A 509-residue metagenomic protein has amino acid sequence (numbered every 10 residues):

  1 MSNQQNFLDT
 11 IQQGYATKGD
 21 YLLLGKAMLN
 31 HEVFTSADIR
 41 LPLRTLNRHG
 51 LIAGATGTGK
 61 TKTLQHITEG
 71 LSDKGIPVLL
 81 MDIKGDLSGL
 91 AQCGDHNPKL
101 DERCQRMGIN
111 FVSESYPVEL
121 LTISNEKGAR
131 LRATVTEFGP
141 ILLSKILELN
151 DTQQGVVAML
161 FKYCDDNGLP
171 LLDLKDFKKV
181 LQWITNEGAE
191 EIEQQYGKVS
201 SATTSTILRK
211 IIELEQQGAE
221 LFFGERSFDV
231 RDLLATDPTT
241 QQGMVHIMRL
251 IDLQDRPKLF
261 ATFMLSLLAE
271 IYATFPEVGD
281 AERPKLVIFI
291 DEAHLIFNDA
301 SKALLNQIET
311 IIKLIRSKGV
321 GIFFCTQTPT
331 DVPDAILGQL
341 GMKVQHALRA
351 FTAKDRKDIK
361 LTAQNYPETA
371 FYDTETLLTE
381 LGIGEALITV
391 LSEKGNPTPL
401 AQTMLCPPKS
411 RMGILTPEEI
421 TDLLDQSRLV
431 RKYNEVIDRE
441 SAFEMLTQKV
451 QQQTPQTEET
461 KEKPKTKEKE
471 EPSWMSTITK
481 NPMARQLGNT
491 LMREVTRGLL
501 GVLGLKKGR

Functional and structural regions predicted by a protein language model:
M1-A16, M28, R130-T136, V344 (+1 more regions): Conserved P-loop NTPase motor module
M1-A55, K62-K74, V78-L79, K84-I109 (+4 more regions): Basic- and hydrophobic-enriched, low-structure N-terminal and domain-boundary segments that flank ATP-binding catalytic
S2, H66-T68, A91-I109, T310-N396: Conserved ATP-driven motor cores of ASCE-family P-loop NTPases powering translocation/secretion/packaging/pilus
Q13-A16, N30-V33, P42-R44, N110-V112 (+6 more regions): Replace "in large, NTP-powered and nucleic-acid-processing enzymes" with "in large, NTP-powered factors and other
R44, A53-A55, M81, L121-I123 (+7 more regions): Generic beta-strand/beta-sheet core signal
E69-S72, I76-V78, G85-T310, E380-L381 (+1 more regions): P-loop NTPase motor domains
I83, A300, L304, T328-V332 (+1 more regions): Helical "lid/switch" subdomain of P-loop NTPase nucleotide-binding domains
E459-R509: Long amphipathic alpha-helical segments used for membrane anchoring, targeting, substrate engagement, or oligomerization
